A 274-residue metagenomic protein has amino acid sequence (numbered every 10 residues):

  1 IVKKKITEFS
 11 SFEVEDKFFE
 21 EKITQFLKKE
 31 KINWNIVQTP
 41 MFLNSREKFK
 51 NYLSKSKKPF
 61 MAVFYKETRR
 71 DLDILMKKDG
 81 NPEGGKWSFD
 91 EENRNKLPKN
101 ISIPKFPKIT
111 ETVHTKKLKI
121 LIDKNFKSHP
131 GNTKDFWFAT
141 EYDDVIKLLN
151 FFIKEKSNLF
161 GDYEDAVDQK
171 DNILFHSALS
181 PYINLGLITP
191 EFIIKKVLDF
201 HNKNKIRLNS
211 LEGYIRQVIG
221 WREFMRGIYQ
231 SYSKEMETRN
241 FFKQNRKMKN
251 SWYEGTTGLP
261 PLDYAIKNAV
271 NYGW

Functional and structural regions predicted by a protein language model:
V2-F138: Beta-rich, aromatic/charged-enriched effector core domains that present basic-aromatic interfaces for binding
W137-W274: Gly/Thr-rich phosphate-binding loop signature of adenosyl cofactor/nucleotide-binding cores
